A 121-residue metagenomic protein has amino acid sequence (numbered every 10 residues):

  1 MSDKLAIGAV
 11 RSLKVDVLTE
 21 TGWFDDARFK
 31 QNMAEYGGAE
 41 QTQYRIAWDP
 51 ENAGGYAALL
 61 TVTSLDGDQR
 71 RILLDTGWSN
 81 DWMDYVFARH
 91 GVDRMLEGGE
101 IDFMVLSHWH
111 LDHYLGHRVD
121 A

Functional and structural regions predicted by a protein language model:
M1-Q69: Zn-dependent metallo-beta-lactamase
T19-T21, T76-W78, W109: Active-site metal-binding loops of divalent metal-dependent hydrolases
N52-G54, D75-M83: Phosphate/oxyanion-binding active-site loops and adjacent basic polyanion-contact surfaces
L60, L74-D75, F87, H108: Divalent metal-coordination and catalytic microenvironments
R70-I72, F103: Structural motif
D81-A121: Active-site metal-binding motif and surrounding structural segment of the metallo-beta-lactamase
